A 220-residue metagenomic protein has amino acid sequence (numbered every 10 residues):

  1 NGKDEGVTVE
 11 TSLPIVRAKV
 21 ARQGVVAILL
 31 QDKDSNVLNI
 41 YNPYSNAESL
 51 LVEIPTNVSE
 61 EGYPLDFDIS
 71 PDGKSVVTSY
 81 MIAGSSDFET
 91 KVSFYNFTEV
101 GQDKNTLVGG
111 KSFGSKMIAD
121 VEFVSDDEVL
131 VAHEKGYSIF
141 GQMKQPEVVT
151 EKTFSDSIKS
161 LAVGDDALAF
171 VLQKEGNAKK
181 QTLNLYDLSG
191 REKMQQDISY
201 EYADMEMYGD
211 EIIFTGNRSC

Functional and structural regions predicted by a protein language model:
G2-S79: Non-cytosolic head/periplasmic domains of membrane-anchored proteins
D4-E10, A47-V58, Q102-S112, P146-K152 (+1 more regions): A short beta-strand motif characteristic of beta-propeller blades
S12-R22, S59-D68, S112-V124, F154-D166 (+1 more regions): Repeated scaffold domains used in trafficking and secretory/extracellular systems, primarily beta-propellers
R22-Q23, D34, I69-D72, F88-K91 (+6 more regions): Short loop/turn segments that connect beta-strands within the blades of beta-propeller domains, predominantly WD40
V25-A27, G73-V76, V129, L168-F170 (+1 more regions): Hydrophobic beta-strand positions that form the internal "hydrophobic ladder" of WD40/Gbeta-like beta-propeller blades
L29-Q31, T78-S79, V131-H133, V171-Q173 (+1 more regions): Residue-level marker for isolated small/hydroxyl-bearing positions within beta-strands of beta-sheet-rich domains
D34-Y41, G84-N96, K135-G141, N177-N184 (+1 more regions): Structural motif
M143-P146, K152-T153, S160-A162, L172-C220: Hydrophilic extracytoplasmic domains
